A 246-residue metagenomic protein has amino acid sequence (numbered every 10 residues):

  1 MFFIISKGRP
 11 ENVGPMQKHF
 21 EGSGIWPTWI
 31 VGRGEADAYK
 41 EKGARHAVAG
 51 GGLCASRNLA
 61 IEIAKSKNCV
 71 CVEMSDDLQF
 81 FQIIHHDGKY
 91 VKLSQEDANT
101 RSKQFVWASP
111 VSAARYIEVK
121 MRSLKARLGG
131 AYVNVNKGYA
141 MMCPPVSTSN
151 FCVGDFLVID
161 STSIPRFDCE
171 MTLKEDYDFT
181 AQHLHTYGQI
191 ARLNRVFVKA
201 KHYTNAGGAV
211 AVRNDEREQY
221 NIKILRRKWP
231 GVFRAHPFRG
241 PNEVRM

Functional and structural regions predicted by a protein language model:
M1, G8, N12, C169-M246: C-terminal catalytic/acceptor-binding lobe
F2-I25, E35-K40: Short, well-formed alpha-helical segments that are part of the catalytic scaffolds of diverse glycosyltransferases
K7-N12, G51-G52, S161-S163: Short beta->alpha connector loops
N12, G52-S56, F105-Y116, E175 (+1 more regions): Soluble or luminal CAZymes and related metallo-dependent hydrolases
V13-P15, Y39-E41, Q82-H85, Y139-P145 (+2 more regions): A short acidic (Asp/Glu
W29, C71-M74, R127-Y132, I190-N194 (+1 more regions): A structural signal for short, well-ordered beta-strand segments and their strand-loop junctions that often border
I30-M74, Q79-R101: Active-site-proximal specificity loops/subdomain of glycosyltransferases
Q79-D178: Conserved catalytic core of nucleotide-sugar-dependent glycosyltransferases
